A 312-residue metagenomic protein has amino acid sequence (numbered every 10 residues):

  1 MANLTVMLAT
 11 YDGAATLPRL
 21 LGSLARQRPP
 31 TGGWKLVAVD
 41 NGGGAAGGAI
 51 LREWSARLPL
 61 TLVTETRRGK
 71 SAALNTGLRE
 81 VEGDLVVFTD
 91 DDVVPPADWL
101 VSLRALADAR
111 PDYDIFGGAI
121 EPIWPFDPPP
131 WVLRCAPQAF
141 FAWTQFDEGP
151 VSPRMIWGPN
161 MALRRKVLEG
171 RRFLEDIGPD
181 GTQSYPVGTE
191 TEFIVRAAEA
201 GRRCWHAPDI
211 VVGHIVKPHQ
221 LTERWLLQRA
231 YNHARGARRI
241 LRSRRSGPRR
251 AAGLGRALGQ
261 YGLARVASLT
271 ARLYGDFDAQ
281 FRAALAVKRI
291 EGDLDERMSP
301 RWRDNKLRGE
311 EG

Functional and structural regions predicted by a protein language model:
S23-G33: Short, acidic, metal-binding catalytic loop of nucleotide-sugar glycosyltransferases
D40-A49, V93: A conserved acidic beta->alpha catalytic loop
E65-V81: Glycine-rich, basic loop-to-helix element that forms the pyrophosphate-binding segment of sugar-nucleotide handling
V86: Short aromatic/hydrophobic "clamp" motif used to bind/position activated sugar donors
D98-W131: Conserved donor NDP-sugar-binding/catalytic core segment of glycosyltransferases
C135-R154: Short, flexible, basic/aromatic active-site loop/helix in glycosyltransferases
I156, P179-F193: Acidic donor-binding loop at a coil-to-helix junction in glycosyltransferase catalytic cores that engages
Q228-N232, R242, S246-G312: Non-catalytic, C-terminal membrane-associated alpha-helical segments of glycosyltransferases
